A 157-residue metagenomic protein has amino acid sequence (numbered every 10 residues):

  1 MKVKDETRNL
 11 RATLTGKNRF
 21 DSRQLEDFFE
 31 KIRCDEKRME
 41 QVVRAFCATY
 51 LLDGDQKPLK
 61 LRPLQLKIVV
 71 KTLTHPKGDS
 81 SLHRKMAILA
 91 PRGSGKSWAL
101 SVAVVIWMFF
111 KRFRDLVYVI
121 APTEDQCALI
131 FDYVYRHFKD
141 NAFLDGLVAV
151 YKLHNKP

Functional and structural regions predicted by a protein language model:
K2-P157: Phosphate/NTP-binding elements of NTP-utilizing enzymes
